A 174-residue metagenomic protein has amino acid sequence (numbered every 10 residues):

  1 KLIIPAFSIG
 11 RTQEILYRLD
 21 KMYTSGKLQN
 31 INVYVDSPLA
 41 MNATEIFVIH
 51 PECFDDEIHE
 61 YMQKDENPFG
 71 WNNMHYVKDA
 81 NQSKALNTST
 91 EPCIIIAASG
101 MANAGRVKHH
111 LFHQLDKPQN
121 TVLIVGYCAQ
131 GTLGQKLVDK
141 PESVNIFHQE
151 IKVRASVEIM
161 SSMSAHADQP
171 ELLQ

Functional and structural regions predicted by a protein language model:
K1-Q174: Acidic/His-rich, metal-assisted hydrolase cores and their charged scaffolds
